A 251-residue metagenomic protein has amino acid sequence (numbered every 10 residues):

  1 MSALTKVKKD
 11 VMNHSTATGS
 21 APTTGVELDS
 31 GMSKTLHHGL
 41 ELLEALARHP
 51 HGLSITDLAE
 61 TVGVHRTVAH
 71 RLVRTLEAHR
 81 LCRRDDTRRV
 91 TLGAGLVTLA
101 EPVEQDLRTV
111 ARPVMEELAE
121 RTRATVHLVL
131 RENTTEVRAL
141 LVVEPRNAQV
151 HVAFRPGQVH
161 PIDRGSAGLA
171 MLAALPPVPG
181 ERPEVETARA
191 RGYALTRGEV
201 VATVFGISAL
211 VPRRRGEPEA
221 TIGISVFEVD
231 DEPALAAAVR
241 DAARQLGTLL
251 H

Functional and structural regions predicted by a protein language model:
S2-Q105, T248: N-terminal helix-turn-helix
A47, G168, L172-P176, R240-H251: Short amphipathic alpha-helical signal-transduction/dimerization elements
V62, M115, V239, A243: Short amphipathic alpha-helical/adjacent loop interface patches that line ligand and macromolecule-binding sites
C82-R83, L128, V211: A structural signal for short hydrophobic beta-strand segments in well-ordered beta-sheet cores
T87, N133-T135, G216: Short strand-connecting beta-turns/loops that link adjacent beta-strands
T91-P177: Amphipathic alpha-helical effector-binding/dimerization core of metabolite-sensing transcriptional regulators
E181-L250: Extended hydrophobic
